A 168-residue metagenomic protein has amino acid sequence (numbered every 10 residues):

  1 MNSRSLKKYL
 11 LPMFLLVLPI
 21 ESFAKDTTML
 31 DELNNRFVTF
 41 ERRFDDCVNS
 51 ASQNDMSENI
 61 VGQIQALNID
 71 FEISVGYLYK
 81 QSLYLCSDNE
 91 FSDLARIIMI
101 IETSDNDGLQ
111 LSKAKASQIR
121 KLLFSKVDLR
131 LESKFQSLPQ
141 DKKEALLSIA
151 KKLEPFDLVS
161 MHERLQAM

Functional and structural regions predicted by a protein language model:
N2-L10: Bacterial N-terminal signal peptides that target proteins for export
L11-P12, S22: Cleavable N-terminal signal peptides
A24-D70: Immediate post-signal-peptide N-terminus of mature secreted/exported proteins
L30-L33, F37, E72-V75, S112 (+3 more regions): Solvent-exposed, acidic/flexible segments
I69-L111: Mid-chain, structured segments of secreted extracytoplasmic proteins
S112-M168: C-terminal amphipathic alpha-helix
